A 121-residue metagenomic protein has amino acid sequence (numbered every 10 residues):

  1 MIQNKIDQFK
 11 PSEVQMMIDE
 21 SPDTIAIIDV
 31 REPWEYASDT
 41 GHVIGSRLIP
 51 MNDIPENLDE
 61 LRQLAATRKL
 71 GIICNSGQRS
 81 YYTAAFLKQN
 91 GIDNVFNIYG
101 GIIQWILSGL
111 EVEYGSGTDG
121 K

Functional and structural regions predicted by a protein language model:
M1-A26, P33-K69, Q78-K121: Rhodanese-like catalytic fold shared by cysteine-dependent sulfurtransferases and DSP/PTP-type phosphatases
I72-I73: Short, surface-exposed ligand- or partner-binding patches at beta-edge/loop junctions that are enriched in aromatics
